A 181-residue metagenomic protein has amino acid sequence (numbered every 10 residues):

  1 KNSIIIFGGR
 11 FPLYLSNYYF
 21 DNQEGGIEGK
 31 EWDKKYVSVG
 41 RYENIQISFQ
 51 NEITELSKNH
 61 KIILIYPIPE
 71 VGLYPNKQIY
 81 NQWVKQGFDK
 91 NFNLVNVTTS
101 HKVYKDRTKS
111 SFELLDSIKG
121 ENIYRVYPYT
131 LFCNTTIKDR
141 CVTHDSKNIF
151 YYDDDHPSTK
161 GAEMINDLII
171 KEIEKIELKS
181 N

Functional and structural regions predicted by a protein language model:
K1-N181: Extracellular glycan-modifying ectodomains
